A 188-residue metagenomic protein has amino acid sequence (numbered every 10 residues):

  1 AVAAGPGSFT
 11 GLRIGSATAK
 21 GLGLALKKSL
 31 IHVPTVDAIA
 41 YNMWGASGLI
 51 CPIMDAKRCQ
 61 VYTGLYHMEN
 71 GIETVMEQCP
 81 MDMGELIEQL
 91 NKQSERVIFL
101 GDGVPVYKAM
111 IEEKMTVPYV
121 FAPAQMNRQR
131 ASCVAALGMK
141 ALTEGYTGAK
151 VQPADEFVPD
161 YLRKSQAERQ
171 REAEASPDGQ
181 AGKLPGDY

Functional and structural regions predicted by a protein language model:
A3-L30: DPxDG-like acidic metal-binding loop motif
G5-T10, L26, I39, I50 (+4 more regions): Glycine-rich, flexible loop/turn motifs
I14-T18, D82, R130-V134: Catalytic-loop motifs flanking and including active-site residues across diverse enzymes
T18-L22, I39-M43, V134-G138: Buried hydrophobic packing segments
A25, N42, M68, L137-G145: Active-site catalytic microenvironments for nucleophilic, acid-base chemistry
S29-R128, K183-D187: Surface "functional belts" at beta-alpha junctions
A122-Y188: Acyltransferase
